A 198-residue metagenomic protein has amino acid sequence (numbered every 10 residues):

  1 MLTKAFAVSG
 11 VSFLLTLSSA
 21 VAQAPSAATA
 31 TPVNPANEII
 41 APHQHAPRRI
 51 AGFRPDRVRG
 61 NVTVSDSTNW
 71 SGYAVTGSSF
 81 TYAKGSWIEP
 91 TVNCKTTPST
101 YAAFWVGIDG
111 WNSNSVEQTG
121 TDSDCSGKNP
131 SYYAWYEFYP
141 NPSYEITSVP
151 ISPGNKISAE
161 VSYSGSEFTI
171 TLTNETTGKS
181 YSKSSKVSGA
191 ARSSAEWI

Functional and structural regions predicted by a protein language model:
M1-V8: Bacterial N-terminal signal peptides that target proteins for export
L2, L15, A28-A30: Intrinsically disordered/low-complexity terminal segments and short unstructured peptides
S9-T16: Bacterial N-terminal signal peptides
L17-V21: Hydrophobic alpha-helical membrane-insertion segments, chiefly the h-region of N-terminal signal peptides
Q23-I198: Exposed, interaction-prone regions of secreted/extracellular proteins
